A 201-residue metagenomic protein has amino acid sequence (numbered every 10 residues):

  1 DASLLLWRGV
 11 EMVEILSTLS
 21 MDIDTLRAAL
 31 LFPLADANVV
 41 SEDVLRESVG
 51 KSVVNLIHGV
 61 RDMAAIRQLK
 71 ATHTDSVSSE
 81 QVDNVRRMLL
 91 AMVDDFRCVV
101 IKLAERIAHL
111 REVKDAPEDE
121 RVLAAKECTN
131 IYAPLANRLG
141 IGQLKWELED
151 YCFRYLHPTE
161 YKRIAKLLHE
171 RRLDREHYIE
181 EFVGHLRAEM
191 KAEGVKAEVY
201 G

Functional and structural regions predicted by a protein language model:
D1-G201: Active-site helical microenvironments for divalent-metal-assisted chemistry
